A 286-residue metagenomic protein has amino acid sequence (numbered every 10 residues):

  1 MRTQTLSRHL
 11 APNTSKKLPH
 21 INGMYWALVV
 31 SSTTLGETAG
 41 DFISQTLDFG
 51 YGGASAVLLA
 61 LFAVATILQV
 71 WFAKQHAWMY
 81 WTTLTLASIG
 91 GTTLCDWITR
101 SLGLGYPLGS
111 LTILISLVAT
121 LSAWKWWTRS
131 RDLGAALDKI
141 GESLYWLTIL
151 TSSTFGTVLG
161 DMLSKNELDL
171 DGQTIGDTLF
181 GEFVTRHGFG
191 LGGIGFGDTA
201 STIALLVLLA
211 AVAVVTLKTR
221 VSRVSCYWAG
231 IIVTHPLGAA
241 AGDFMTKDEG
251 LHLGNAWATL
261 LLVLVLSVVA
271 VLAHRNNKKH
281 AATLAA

Functional and structural regions predicted by a protein language model:
R2-A286: Polytopic alpha-helical membrane proteins, predominantly small-molecule transporters/carriers
